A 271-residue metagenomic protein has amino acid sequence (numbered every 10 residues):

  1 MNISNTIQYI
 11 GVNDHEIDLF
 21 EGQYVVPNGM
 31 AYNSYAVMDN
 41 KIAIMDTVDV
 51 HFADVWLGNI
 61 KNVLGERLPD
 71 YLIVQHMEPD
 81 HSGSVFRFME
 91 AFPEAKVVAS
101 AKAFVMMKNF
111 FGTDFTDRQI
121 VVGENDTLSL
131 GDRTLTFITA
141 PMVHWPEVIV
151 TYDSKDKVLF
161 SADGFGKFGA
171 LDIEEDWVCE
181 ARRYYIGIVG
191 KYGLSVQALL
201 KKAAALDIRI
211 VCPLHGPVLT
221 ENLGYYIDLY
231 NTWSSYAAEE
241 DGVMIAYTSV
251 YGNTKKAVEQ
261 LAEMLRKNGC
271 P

Functional and structural regions predicted by a protein language model:
N2-L64, V150-D153, K157-S161, V243 (+1 more regions): Conserved beta-strand hairpin/beta-sheet module of binuclear metal-dependent hydrolase folds, prominently
N2-N5, A99-V148, Y192-A198: Metallo-beta-lactamase
V12, S100-K102, D163, A246-V250: Cofactor-binding loop segments of dinucleotide-utilizing enzymes, especially the Rossmann-like FAD- and NAD(P)+-binding
N40, H51-V98: Active-site metal-binding motif and surrounding structural segment of the metallo-beta-lactamase
M45-T47, P69-M77, V97-S100, L159-A162 (+1 more regions): Active-site neighborhood of phospho(di)ester-bond hydrolases with catalytic His/Asp-centered motifs
D49-V50, P79, G166, V218 (+1 more regions): Short, glycine/acidic-enriched loop or turn micro-motifs at the edges of active sites
T134-E221: Metallo-beta-lactamase
G224-P271: N-terminal beta1-alpha1-beta2 submodule of the flavodoxin-like/Rossmannoid cofactor-binding fold
